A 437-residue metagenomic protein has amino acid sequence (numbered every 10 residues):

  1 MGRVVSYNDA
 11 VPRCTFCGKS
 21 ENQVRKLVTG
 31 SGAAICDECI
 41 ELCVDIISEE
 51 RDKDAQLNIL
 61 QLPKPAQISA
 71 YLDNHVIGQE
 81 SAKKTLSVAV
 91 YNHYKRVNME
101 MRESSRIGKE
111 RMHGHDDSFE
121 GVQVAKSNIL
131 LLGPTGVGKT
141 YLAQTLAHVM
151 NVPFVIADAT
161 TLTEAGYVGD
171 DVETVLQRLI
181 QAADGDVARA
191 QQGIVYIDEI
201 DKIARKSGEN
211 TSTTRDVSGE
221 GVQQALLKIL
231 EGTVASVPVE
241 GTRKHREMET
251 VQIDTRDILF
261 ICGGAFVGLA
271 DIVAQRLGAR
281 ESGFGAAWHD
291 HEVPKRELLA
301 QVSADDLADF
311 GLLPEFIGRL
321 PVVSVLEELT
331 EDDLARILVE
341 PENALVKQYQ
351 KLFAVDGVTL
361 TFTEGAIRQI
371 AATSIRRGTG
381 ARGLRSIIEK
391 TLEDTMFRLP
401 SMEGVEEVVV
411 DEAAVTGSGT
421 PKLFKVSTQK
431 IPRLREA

Functional and structural regions predicted by a protein language model:
G2-T29, A33-A34, E38, I46-V155 (+3 more regions): AAA+ P-loop NTPase nucleotide-binding core of proteostasis motors
